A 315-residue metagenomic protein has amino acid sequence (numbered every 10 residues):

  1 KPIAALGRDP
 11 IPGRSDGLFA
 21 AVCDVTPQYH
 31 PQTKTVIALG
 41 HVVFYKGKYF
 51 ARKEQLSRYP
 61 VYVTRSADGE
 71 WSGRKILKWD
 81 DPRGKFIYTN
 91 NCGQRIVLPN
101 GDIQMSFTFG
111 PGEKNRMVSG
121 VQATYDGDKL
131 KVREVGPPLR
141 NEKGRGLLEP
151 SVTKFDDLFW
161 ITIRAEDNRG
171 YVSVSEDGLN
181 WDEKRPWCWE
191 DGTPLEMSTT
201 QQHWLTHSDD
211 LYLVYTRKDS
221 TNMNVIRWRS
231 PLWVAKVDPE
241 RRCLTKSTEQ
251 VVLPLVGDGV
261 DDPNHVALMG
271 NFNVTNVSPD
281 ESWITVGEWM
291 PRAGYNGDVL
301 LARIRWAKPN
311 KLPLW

Functional and structural regions predicted by a protein language model:
K1-A20, Y29-Y88, I96-E149, T153-E196 (+4 more regions): Beta-rich carbohydrate-recognition and catalytic domains
D24, D261-G270: Short aromatic loop motif centered on NTY/YTY
D24-T26, C92-Q94, E149-S151, Q201-H203 (+1 more regions): Conserved beta-strand position repeated once per blade in WD40 beta-propeller domains
L268-T285: Acidic, serine/threonine- and proline-rich intrinsically disordered appendage/tail regions
